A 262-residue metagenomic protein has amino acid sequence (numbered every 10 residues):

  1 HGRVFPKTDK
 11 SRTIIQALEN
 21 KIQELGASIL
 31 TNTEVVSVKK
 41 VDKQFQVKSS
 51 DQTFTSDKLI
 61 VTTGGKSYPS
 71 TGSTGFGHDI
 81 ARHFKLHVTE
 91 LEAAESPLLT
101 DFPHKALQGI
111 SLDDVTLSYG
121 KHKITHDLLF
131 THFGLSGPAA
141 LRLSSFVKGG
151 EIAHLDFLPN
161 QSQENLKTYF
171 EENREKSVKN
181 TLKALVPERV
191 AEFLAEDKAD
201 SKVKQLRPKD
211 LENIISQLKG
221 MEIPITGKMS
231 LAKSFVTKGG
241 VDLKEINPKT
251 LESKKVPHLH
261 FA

Functional and structural regions predicted by a protein language model:
H1-F5, G26, K85-E95: A short alpha-helix-loop-beta-strand transition element characteristic of N-terminal alpha/beta dinucleotide-binding
H1-S28, T33: Conserved N-terminal/central alpha/beta ligand/cofactor-binding core
K7-I15, A94-P103, G227-E245: Flavin (FAD/FMN) cofactor-binding core of flavoprotein oxidoreductases
I29-T33, S49, E90-E92: Short loop/edge segments at beta-strand edges and connector loops that shape dinucleotide/nucleotide cofactor-binding
T31, E192-A262: A glycine-rich dinucleotide-binding beta-alpha-beta segment and adjacent secondary-structure elements that constitute
T31-Q44: A conserved short coil-to-beta-strand element within the FAD-binding core of flavoproteins
V35, F54-S73, A81-R82, L128-F133 (+1 more regions): Short hydrophobic core segments
L86-E90, S96-K209: An anion/pyrophosphate-binding glycine-rich loop and adjacent beta-alpha core in soluble alpha-beta enzymes
